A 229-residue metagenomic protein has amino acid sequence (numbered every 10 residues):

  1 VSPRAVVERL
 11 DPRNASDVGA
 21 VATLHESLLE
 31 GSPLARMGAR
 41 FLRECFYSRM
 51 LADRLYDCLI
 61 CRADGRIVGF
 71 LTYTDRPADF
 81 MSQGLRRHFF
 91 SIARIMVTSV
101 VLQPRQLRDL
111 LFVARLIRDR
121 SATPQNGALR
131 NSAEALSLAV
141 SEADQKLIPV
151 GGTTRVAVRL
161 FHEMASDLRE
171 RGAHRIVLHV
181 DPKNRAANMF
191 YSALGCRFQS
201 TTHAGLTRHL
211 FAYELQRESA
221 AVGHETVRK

Functional and structural regions predicted by a protein language model:
V1-F41, I67-V68, T72-H88, I92 (+1 more regions): Short amphipathic alpha-helix that is part of the acyltransferase structural core
S48-L59, D75-Q83: A short helix-loop-beta-strand connector motif used in the catalytic cores of GNAT acetyltransferases and, in some
L55-L71: Conserved beta-hairpin
D79-A139, A143-G152: Conserved acyl-donor/pantetheine-binding loop and adjacent beta-alpha core of acyl/acetyltransferases and related
N131-A133, L168-V180: Conserved GNAT acetyl-CoA-binding A-motif
L136-A143, V177-N188, A204-R208: Conserved beta-strand-loop-alpha-helix junction that forms the acyl-donor binding cleft
K146-D167, M189, A193: Conserved acetyl-CoA-binding loop-helix of GNAT-fold acetyltransferases
S192-S200: Conserved acetyl-CoA-binding loop of GNAT-fold acetyltransferases
